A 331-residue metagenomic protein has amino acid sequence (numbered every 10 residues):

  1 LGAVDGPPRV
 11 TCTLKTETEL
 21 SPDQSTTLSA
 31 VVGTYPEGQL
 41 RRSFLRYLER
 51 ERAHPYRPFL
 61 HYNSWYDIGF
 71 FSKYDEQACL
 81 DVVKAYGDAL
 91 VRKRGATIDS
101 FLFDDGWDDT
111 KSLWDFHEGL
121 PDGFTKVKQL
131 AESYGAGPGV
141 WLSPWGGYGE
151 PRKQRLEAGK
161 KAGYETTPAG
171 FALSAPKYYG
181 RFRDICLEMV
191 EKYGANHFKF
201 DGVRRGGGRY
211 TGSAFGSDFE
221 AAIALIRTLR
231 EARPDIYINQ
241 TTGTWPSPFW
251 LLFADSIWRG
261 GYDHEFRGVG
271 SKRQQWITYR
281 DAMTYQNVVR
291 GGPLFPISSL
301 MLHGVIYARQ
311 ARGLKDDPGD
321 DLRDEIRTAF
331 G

Functional and structural regions predicted by a protein language model:
L1-P58, L314-R323: Beta-strand-rich recognition/accessory modules
E17-Q24, E51-A53, K93, L130 (+5 more regions): A general structural signal for short secondary-structure junctions and capping/turn motifs
T27-S29, L102, K199, Y237-T241: A structural signal for short, well-ordered beta-strand segments and their strand-loop junctions that often border
P58, Y62-L187, E191-G212: Aromatic-lined carbohydrate-binding/catalytic grooves of carbohydrate-active enzymes
G119-L120, D218, P318: Charged, low-complexity surface patches
F124-A131, S217-I236: Alpha-helix-loop-beta-strand connector modules within alpha/beta enzyme cores
G147-G180, D184, A224, R230-G331: Glycan-recognition surfaces
Y210-D218, L252: Short glycine/threonine-rich loop-to-helix capping motif typified by GTGT followed within a few residues by an Asp-Pro
